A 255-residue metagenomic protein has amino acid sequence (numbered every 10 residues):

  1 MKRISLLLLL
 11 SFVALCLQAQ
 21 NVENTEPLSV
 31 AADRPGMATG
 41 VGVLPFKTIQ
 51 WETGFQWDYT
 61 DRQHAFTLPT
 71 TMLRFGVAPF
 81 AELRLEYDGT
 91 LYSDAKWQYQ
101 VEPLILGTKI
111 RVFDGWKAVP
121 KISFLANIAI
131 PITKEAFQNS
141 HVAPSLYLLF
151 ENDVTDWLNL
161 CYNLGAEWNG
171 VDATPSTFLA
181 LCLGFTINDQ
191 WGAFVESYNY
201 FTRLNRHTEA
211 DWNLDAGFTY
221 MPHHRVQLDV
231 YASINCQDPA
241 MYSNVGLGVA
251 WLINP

Functional and structural regions predicted by a protein language model:
M1-L28: Cleavable N-terminal export/targeting peptides
Q20-P255: Transmembrane beta-barrel domains of Gram-negative outer membranes and organellar outer membranes
